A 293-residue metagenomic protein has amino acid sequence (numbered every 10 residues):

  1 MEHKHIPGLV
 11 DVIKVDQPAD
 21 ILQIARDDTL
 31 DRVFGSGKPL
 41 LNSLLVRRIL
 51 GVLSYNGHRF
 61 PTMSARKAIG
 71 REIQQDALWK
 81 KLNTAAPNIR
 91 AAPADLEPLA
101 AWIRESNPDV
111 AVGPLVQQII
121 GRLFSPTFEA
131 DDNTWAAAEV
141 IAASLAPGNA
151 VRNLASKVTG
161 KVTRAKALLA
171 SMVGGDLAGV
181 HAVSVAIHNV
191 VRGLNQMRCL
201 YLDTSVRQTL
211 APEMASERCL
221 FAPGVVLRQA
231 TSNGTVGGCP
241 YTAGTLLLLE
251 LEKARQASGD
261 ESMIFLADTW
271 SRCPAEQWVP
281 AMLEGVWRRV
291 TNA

Functional and structural regions predicted by a protein language model:
E2-L22, D27-A293: Cytochrome P450
